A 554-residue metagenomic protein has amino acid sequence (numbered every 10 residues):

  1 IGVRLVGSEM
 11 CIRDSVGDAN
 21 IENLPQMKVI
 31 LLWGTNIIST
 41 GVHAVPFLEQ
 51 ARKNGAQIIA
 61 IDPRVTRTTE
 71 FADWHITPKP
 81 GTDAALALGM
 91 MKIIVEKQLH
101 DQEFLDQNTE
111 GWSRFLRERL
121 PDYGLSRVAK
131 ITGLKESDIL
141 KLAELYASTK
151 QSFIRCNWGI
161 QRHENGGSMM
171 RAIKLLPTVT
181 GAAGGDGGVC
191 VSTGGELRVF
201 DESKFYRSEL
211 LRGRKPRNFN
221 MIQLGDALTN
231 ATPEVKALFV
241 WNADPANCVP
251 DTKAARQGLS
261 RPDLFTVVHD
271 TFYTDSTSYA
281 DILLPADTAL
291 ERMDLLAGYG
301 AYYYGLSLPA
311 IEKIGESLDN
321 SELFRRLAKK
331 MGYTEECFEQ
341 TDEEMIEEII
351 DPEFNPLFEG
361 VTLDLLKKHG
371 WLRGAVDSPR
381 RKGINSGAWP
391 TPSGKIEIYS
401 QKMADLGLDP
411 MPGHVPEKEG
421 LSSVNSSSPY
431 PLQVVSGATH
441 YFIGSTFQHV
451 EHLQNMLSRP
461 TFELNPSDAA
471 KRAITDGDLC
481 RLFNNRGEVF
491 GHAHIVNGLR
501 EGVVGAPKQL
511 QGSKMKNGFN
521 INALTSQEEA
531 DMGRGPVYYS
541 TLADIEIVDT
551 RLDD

Functional and structural regions predicted by a protein language model:
I1-G7: Single conserved hydrophobic/aromatic residue that forms the stacking wall/gate of nucleotide- or nucleobase-binding
S8-E49, N54-I61, A84-L88, K174-Y279 (+3 more regions): Extended redox/cofactor-interaction regions of prokaryotic respiratory oxidoreductases
G55, I59, R64-T149: Long, well-ordered, tryptophan-enriched scaffold segments
F71-P78, L290, Y303-I314: Short beta-alpha connecting loops at secondary-structure transitions that line or flank enzyme active sites
Q107-E110, Y146, V189-F200, Q340-F354 (+1 more regions): A glycine-rich phosphate-binding loop feature that marks nucleotide/adenosyl-phosphate handling sites
K130-L134, N157-E164, N242-A246: Conserved short loop/turn motifs at secondary-structure junctions
A255-R256, R261-F265, H269-T274, L306-G332 (+1 more regions): Phosphate/diphosphate-binding loops
I314, D319-H369, F447-E463, S467-D554: Long, contiguous, secondary-structure-rich segments that constitute the structural scaffold of globular domains
